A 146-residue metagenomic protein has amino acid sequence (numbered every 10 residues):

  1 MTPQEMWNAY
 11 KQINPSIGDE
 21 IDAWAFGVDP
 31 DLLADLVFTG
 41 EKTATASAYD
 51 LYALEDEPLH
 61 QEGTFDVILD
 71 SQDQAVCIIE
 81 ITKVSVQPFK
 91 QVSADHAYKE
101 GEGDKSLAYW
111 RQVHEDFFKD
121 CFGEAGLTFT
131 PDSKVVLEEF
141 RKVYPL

Functional and structural regions predicted by a protein language model:
M1-I78, Q87-L146: Mixed-charge, low-complexity intrinsically disordered regions
